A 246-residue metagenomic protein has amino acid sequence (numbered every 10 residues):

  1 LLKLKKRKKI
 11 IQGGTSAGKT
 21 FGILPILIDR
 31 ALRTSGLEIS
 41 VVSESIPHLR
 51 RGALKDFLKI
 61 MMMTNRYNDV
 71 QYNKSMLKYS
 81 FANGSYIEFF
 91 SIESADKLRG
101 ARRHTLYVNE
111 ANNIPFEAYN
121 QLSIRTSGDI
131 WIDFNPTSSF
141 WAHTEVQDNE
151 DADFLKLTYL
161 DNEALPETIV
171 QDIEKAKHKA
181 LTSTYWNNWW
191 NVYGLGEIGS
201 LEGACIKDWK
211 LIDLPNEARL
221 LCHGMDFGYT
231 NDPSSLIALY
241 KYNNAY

Functional and structural regions predicted by a protein language model:
L1-I10: Conserved pre-motif I regulatory segment
T20-S35: Walker A/P-loop NTP-binding motif
L37-L49: Conserved RecA-like ASCE P-loop NTPase motor core of nucleic-acid helicases/translocases
H48-H104: Inter-Walker segment of RecA-like/P-loop motor cores
R102-Y119: SF2 helicase catalytic motif II
I114-L181: ASCE P-loop NTPase helicase motor core
E163-M225: ATPase catalytic-site recognition across NTP-hydrolyzing enzymes
I237-Y246: Nucleic-acid-processing active sites and adjacent nucleic-acid-binding tracks, predominantly divalent metal-dependent
